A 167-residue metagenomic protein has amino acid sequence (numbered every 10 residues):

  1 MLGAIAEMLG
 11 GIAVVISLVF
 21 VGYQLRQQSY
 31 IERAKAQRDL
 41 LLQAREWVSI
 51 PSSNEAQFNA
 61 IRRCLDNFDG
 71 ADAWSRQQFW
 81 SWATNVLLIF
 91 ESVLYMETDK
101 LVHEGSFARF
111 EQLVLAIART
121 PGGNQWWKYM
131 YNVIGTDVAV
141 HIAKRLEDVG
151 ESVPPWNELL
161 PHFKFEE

Functional and structural regions predicted by a protein language model:
M1-A4, S75: Juxtamembrane loop-transmembrane helix junctions in multi-pass integral membrane proteins, especially the extracellular
G3-G70: Membrane-proximal alpha-helical anchors
Q37-P51, Q57, S75-N85, I89-F90 (+1 more regions): Charged, low-complexity, helix-prone segments enriched in Lys/Glu/Asp/Gln
R76-E167: An amphipathic alpha-helical interaction surface
